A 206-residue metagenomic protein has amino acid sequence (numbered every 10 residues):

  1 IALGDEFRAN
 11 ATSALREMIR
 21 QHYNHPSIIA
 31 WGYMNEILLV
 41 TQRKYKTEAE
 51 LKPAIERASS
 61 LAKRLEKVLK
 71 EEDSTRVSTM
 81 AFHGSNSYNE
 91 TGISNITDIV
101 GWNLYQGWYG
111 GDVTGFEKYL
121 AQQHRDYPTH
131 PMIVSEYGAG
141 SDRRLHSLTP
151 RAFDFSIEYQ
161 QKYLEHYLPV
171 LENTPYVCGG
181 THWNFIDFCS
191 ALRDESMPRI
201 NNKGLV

Functional and structural regions predicted by a protein language model:
I1-T12, R16-H22: Aromatic-lined carbohydrate-binding/catalytic grooves of carbohydrate-active enzymes
S27-G32, L38-R43, A49-V206: Substrate-binding clefts and catalytic carboxylate motifs of secreted carbohydrate-active enzymes
